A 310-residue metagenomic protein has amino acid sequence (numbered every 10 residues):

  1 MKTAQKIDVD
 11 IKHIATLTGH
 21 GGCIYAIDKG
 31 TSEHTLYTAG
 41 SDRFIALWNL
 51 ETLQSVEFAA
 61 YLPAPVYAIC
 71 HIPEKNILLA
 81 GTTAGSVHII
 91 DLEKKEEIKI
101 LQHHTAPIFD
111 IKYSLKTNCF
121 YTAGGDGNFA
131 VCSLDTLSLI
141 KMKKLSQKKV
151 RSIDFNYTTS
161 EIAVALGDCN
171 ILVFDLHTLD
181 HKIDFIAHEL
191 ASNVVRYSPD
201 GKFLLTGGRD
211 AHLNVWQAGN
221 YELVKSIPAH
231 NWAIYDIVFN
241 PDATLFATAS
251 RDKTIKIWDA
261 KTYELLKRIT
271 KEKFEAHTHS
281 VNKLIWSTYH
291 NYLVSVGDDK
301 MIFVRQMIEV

Functional and structural regions predicted by a protein language model:
L17-I24, A59-V66, Q102-I108, K143-V150 (+3 more regions): WD40/WD-repeat beta-propeller blade N-cap
T31-S32, P73-E74, L115-K116, Y157-T158 (+3 more regions): Residue-level detector of Asp-centered blade-edge/turn motifs that repeat once per structural unit in beta-propeller
A39-D42, G81-A84, A123-D126, A165-D168 (+3 more regions): Conserved strand-to-loop turn within each blade of WD40 beta-propeller repeats
I45-W48, V87-I90, F129-C132, I171-F174 (+3 more regions): WD40-repeat beta-propellers
L50-L53, L92-K95, L134-L137, L176-L179 (+3 more regions): Short loop/turn segments that connect beta-strands within beta-propeller blades
S280-V310: Blade-level signature of beta-propeller repeat domains, shared across WD40, Kelch, NHL, RCC1 and BNR/Asp-box propellers
